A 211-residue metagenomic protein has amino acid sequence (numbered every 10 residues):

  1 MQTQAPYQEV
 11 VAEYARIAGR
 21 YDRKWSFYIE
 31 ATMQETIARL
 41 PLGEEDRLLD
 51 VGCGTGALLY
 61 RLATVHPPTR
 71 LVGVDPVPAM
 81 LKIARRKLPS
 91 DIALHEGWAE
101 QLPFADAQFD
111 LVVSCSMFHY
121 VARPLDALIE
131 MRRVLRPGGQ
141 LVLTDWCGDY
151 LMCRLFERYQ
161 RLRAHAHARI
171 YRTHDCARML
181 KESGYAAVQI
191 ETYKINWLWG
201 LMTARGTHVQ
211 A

Functional and structural regions predicted by a protein language model:
M1-L42, A57-R61, M80-I83, F156 (+1 more regions): Conserved class I S-adenosyl-L-methionine
Q4-Q8, W25, V142-L201: C-terminal alpha-helical "lid/dimerization" subdomain adjacent to the S-adenosyl-L-methionine
R47, G138-Q140: Short glycine-centered segments of the SAM/dcSAM-binding site in methyltransferase folds
L49-V51, T55-Q101: Class I SAM-dependent methyltransferase SAM/SAH-binding core
E100-L111: A short acidic, Gly/Pro-enriched loop at the edge of an enzyme's catalytic core that lines a small-molecule cofactor
L111-R123: A short SAM/SAH-binding and catalytic strip from SAM-dependent methyltransferases
L125-P137: A short glycine-rich, Lys/Arg-flanked "PGG" loop and its adjoining helix->strand segment in the class I
A204-A211: C-terminal lobe and adjacent flexible extensions of AdoMet/dcAdoMet transferase-like proteins
